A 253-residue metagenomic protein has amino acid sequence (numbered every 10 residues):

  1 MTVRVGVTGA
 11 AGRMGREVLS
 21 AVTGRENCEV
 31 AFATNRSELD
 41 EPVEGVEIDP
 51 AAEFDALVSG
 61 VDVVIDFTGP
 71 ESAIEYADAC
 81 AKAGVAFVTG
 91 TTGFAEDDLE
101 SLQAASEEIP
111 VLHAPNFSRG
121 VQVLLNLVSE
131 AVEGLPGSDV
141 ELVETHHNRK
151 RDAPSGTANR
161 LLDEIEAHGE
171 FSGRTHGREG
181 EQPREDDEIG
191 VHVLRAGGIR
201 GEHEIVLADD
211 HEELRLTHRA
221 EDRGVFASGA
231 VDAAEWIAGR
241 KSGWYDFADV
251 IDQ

Functional and structural regions predicted by a protein language model:
V5-G9: Conserved N-terminal Rossmann-fold NAD(P)-binding element of oxidoreductases
A10, T68: NAD(P)H cofactor-binding loop motif with strongest signal on the N-terminal glycine-rich segment
R13-D55, P136-Q253: C-terminal substrate-binding/catalytic lobe of Rossmann-fold NAD(P)-dependent oxidoreductases
V30, F87-V88, V111-H113: Hydrophobic beta-strand scaffold residues
S59-G60, V64, E108: Alpha-helix C-terminal capping/helix-to-coil transition sites in glycosyltransferase folds
V64-I65, V88: N-terminal Rossmann-like NAD(P) cofactor-binding module of classical short-chain dehydrogenase/reductase
I74-D78, T91-V111, R119, S129-E130: Rossmann-fold NAD(P)-binding glycine/threonine-rich loop
K82-A86, E108-I109: A short helix->loop->beta-strand "cap" motif at the edges of active sites that frequently abuts
